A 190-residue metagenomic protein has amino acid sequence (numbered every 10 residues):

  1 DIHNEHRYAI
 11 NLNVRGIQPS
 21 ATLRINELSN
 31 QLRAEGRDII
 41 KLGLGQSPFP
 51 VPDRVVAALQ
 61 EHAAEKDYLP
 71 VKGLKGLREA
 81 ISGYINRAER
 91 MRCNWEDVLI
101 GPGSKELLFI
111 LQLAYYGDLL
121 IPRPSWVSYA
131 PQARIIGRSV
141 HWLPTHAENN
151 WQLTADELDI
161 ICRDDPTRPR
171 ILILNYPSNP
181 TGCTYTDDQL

Functional and structural regions predicted by a protein language model:
I2-N11, R15-P102: N-terminal small-domain helix-loop-helix segment of the aminotransferase-like
E35, Y115, D164-R168: Glycine-rich phosphate-binding loop signature in dinucleotide/nucleotide-binding domains
S47, K105, Y176-P180: Short glycine-rich anion-binding loops that position phosphate/pyrophosphate groups of nucleotides and phosphorylated
S104-L108, S125-S128: Conserved coil-to-alpha-helix start sites within the AMP-binding
A114-A133: Conserved PLP-anchoring active-site segment centered on the Schiff-base-forming lysine
R123, W142-A147: Short beta->alpha connector loops at strand-helix junctions that form conserved, small/polar/Pro-enriched
I135-V140: A short helix-loop-beta submotif of the ANL/AMP-binding
T145-L190: Active-site phosphate-binding strand-loop segment of PLP-dependent enzymes
